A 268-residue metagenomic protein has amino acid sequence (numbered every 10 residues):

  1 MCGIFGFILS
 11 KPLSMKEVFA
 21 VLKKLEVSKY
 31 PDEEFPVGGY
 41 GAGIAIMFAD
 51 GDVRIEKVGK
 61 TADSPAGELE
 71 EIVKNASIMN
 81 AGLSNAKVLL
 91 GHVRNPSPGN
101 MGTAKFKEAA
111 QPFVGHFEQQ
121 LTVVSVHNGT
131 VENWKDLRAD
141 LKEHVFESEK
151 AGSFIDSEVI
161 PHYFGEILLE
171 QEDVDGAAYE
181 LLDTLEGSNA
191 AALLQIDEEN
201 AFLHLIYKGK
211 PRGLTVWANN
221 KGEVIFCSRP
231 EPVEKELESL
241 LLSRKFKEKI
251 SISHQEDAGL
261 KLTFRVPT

Functional and structural regions predicted by a protein language model:
M1-T268: Conserved short alpha-helical segments that host acidic/polar catalytic motifs at enzyme active sites
